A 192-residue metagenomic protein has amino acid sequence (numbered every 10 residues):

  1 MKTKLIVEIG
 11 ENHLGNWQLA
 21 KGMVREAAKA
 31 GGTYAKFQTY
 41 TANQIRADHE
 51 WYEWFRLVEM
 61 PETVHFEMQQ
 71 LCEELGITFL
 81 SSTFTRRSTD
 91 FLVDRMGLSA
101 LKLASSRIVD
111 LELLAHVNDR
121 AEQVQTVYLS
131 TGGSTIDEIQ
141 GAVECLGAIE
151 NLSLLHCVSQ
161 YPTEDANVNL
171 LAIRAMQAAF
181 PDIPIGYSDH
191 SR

Functional and structural regions predicted by a protein language model:
M1-R192: Catalytic cores and adjacent flexible loops of soluble metabolic enzymes that perform enolate/carbanion chemistry on
